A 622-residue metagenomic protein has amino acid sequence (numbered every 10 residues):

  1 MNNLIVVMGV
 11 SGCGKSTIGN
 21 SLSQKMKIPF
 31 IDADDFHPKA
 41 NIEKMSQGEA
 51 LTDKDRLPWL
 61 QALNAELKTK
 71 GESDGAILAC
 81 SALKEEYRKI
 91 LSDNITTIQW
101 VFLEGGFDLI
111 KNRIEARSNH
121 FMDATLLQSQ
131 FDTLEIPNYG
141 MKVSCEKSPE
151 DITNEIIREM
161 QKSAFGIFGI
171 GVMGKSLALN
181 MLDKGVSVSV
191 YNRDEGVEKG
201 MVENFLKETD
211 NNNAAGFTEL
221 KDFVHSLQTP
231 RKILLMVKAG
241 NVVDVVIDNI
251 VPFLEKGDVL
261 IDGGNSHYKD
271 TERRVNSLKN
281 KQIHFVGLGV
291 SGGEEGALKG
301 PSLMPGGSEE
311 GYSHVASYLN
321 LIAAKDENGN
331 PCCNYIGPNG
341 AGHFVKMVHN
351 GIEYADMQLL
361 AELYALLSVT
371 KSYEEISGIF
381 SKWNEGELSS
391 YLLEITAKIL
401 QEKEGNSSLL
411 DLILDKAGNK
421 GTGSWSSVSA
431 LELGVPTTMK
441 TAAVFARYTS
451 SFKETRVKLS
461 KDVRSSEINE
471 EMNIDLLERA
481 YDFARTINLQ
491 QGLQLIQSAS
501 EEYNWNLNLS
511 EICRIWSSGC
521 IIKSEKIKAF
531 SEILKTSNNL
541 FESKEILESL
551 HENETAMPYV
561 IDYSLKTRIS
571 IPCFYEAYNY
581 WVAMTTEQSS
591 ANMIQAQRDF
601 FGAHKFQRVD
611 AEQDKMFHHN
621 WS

Functional and structural regions predicted by a protein language model:
L4-G12, T17-N20, Q161-T218, D222-H225 (+4 more regions): NAD(P)+-binding Rossmann beta1-loop-alpha1 motif at the extreme N-terminus of oxidoreductases
N20-A65: Conserved substrate/cofactor phosphate-moiety recognition/catalytic segment in nucleotide-dependent phosphotransferases
N94-R113: Conserved phosphate-donor/acceptor-positioning beta-strand/loop module used by diverse small-molecule
E115-E155: Small-molecule kinase domains that catalyze NTP-dependent phosphoryl transfer to phosphate-bearing small molecules
F165, V246, I261, H267-G378 (+3 more regions): Rossmann-fold dinucleotide-binding core
R193-G196, E208-R273, K279, G296-E309: Rossmann-like NAD(P)-binding element
H343, S368-K371, G378, E387-T455 (+3 more regions): Interdomain hinge/lid region at the active-site interface of Rossmann-like NAD(P)-dependent oxidoreductases
S500-E532: Small-residue-rich helix-loop
